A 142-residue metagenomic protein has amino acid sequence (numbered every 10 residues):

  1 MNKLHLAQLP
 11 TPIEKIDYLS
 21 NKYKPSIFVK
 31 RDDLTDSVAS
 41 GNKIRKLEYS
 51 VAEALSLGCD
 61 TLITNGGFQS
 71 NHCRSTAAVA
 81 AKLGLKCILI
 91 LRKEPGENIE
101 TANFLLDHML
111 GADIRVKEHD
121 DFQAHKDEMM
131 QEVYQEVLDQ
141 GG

Functional and structural regions predicted by a protein language model:
M1-G142: PLP-dependent amino-acid enzyme catalytic core
